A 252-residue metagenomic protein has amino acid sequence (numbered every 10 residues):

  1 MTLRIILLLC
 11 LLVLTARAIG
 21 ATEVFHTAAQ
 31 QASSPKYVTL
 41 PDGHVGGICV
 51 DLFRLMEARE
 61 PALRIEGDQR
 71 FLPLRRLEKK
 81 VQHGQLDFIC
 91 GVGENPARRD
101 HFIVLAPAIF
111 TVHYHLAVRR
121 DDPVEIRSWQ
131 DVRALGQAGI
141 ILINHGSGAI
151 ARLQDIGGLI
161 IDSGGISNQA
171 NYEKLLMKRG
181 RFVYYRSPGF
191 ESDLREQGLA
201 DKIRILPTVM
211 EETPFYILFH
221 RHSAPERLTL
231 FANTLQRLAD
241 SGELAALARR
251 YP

Functional and structural regions predicted by a protein language model:
A21-H101, G164: Extracytoplasmic small-molecule ligand-binding "clamshell" domains of the periplasmic binding protein/Venus flytrap
Q30-S33, T111-H115, R195-L235: Periplasmic-binding protein-like
Q31-A32, G43-A58, R120-G157, D162 (+1 more regions): Bilobed "Venus flytrap"/periplasmic-binding protein-like clamshell domains and structurally analogous long
G47-E60, D122, G136-G139, I217-Y251: Extended ligand-binding regions for polar small-molecule ligands
R59-A62, R70-F71, R75-D87, V104 (+3 more regions): Short helices/loops that flank or line small-molecule/ion binding pockets
L63-E66, N144-G158, L235-P252: Ligand-binding clefts/hinges and TM-proximal coupling segments of bilobed small-molecule sensing domains
D68-A134, G146, P207-V209: Acidic, polar ligand-binding/catalytic clefts
C90-H101, R181-E211: A ligand-binding cleft/hinge motif common to bilobed small-molecule-binding domains
